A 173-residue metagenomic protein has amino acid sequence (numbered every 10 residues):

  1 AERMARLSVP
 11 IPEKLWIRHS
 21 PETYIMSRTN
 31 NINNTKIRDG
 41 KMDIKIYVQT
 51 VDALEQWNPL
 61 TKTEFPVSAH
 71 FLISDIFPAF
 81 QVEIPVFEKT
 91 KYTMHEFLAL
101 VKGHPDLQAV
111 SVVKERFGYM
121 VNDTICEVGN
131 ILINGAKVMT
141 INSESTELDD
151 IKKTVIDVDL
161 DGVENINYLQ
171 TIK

Functional and structural regions predicted by a protein language model:
A1, T35, V138-E144: Short cationic amphipathic helices and targeting signals
A1-M120, D161-K173: N-terminal strand-loop-strand beta-hairpin
K41, T50, I125, N134 (+1 more regions): Residues that cap or initiate secondary-structure elements
K45, L54, G129, I151-K153: Short acidic, gly/pro-rich beta-turn/loop elements at beta-sheet edges and active-site/ligand-binding grooves
E64, E127, E144: Acidic-residue sensor for enzyme active/binding pockets
E115, T124, K137-M139: A short pocket-lining beta-strand/turn micro-motif at the edge of beta-sheets
Y119-I133: Short amphipathic beta-strand starts and helix->beta connectors
G135, N142-K173: Mixed-charge, glycine-accented linear interaction segment located at domain edges/termini
